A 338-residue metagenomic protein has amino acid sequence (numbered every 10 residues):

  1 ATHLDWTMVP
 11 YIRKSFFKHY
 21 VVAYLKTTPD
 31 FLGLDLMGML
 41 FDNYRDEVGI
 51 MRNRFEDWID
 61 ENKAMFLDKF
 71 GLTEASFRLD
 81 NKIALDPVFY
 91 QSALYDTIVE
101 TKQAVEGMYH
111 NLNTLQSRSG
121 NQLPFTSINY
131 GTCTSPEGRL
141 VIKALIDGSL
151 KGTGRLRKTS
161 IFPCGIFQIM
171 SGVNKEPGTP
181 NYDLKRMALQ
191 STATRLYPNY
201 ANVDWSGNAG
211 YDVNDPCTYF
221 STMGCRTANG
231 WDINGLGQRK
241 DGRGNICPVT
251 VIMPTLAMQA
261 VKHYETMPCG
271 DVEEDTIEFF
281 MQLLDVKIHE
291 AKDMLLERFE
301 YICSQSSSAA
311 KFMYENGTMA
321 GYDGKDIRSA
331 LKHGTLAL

Functional and structural regions predicted by a protein language model:
A1-G334, L338: Conserved catalytic cores of very large enzyme subunits
